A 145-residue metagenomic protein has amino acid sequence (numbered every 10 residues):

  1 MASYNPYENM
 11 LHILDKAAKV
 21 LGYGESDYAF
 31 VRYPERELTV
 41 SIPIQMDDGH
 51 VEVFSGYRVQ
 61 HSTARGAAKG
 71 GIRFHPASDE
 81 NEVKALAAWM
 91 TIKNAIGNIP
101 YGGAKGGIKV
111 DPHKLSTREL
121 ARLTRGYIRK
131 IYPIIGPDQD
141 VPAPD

Functional and structural regions predicted by a protein language model:
M1-D145: N-terminal ligand-binding/catalytic initiation module
